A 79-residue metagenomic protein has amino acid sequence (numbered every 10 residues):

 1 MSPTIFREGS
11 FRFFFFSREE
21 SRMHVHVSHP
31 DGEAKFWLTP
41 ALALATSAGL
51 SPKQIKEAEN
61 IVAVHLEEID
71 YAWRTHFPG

Functional and structural regions predicted by a protein language model:
M1-F11: Negatively charged, low-complexity tracts enriched in Asp/Glu with abundant Ser/Thr
I5, A43-S47, H65: Generic preference for hydrophobic/aromatic residues in regular secondary structure cores
F6-E8, H24, E68, A72: Alpha-helical structural elements
F14-L50: A short, structured beta-strand/loop element
G49-G79: C-terminal structural segments of small proteins and small subunits
